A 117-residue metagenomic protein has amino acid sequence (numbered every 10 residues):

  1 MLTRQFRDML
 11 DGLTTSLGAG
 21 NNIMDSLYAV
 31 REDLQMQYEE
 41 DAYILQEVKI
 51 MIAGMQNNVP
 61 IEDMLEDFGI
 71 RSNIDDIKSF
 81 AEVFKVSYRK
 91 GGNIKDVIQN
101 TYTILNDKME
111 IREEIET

Functional and structural regions predicted by a protein language model:
M1-I70, D75-Y102, N106: Juxtamembrane/interface alpha-helical elements of multi-pass membrane proteins
E113-T117: Bilayer-spanning, highly hydrophobic alpha-helical transmembrane segments
